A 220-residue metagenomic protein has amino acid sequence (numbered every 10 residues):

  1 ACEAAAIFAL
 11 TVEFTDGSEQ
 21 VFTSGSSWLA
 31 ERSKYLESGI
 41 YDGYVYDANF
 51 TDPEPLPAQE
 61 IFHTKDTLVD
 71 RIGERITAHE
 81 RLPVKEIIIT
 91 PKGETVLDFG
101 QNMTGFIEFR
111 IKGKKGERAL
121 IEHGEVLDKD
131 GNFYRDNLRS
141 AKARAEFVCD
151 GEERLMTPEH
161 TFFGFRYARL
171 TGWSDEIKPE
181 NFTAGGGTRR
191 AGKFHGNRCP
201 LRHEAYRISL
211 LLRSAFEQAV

Functional and structural regions predicted by a protein language model:
A1-V220: Extracellular/oxidizing-compartment recognition motifs
